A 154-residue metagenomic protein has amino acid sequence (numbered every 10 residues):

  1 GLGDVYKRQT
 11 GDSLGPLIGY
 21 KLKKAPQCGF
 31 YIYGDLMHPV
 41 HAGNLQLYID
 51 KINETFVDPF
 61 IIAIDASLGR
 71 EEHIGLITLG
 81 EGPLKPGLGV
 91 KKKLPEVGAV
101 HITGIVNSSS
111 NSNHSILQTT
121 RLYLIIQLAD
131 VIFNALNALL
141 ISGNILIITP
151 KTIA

Functional and structural regions predicted by a protein language model:
G1-Y6: Short, small-residue-biased leader/transition segments that mark boundaries at the very start of proteins
K7-I49: Glycine-rich, small/polar surface segments that engage phosphate groups of diverse ligands
S13, N44-L45, E72-G75, S112-N113: Short, well-ordered secondary-structure micro-motifs
P26-F30, F56-P59, E96-G98: Short coil/turn connectors at secondary-structure junctions
Y33, I62, V100-T103: Hydrophobic/aromatic beta-strand patches that form the interior of the parallel beta-sheet core in alpha/beta enzyme
L36-H41, A66-G69, V106-S108: Acidic, glycine-rich active-site loops and adjacent beta-strand->loop/helix elements that engage anionic groups
I52-G89: Glycine-rich phosphate-binding loop
G87-A154: C-terminal folded domains that constitute the principal catalytic or ligand-binding module of multi-domain proteins
